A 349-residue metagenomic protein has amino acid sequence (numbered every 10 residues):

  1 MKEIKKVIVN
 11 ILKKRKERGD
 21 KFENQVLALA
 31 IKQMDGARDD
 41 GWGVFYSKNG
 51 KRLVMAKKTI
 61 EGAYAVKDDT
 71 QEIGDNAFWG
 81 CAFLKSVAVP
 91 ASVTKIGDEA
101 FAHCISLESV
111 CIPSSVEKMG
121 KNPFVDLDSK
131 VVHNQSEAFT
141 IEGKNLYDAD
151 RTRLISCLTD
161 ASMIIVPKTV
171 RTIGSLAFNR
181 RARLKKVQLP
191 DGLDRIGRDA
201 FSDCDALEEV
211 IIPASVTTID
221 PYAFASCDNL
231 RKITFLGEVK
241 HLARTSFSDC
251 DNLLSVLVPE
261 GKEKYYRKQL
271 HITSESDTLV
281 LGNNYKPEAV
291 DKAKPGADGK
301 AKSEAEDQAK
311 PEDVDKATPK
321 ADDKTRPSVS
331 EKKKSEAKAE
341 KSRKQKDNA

Functional and structural regions predicted by a protein language model:
M1-K51, A56-E72, A82-K95, I105-K118 (+8 more regions): Structural signature of tandem-repeat unit edges
K2-R15, E331-D347: Short Lys/Arg-rich cationic patches that frequently serve as NLS/NoLS or arginine-rich RNA/DNA-binding motifs
L12, G97, G120, D220-A223 (+4 more regions): N-terminal regions of proteins, emphasizing targeting and processing segments when present
F22, L29-M34, Y285, V290-K292 (+4 more regions): Hydrophobic/aromatic hotspots within intrinsically disordered, low-complexity regions
D75-A77, G97-A100, K121-P123, S175-A177 (+3 more regions): Consensus positions within tandem repeat domains that build extended binding/scaffold surfaces
V89, H103-S106, I112, D126 (+8 more regions): Intrinsic disorder/low-complexity segments
I96, M119, I173, I196 (+4 more regions): Local alpha-helix boundary/kink/capping signal
P287-P327, K332-S335: Long, intrinsically disordered low-complexity tandem-repeat segments
